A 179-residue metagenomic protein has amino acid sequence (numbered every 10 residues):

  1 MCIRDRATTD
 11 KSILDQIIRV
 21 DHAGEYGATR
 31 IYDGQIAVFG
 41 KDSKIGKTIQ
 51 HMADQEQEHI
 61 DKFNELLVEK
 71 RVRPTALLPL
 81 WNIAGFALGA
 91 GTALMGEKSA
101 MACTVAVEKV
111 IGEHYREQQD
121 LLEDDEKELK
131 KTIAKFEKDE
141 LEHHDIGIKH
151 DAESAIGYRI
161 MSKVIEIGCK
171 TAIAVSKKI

Functional and structural regions predicted by a protein language model:
R4-I179: Non-heme di-metal
